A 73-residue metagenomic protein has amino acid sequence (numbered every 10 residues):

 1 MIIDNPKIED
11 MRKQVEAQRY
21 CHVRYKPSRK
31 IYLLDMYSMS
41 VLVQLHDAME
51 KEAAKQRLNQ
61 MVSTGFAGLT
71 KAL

Functional and structural regions predicted by a protein language model:
M1-L73: Charge-dense, intrinsically disordered terminal/linker segments
